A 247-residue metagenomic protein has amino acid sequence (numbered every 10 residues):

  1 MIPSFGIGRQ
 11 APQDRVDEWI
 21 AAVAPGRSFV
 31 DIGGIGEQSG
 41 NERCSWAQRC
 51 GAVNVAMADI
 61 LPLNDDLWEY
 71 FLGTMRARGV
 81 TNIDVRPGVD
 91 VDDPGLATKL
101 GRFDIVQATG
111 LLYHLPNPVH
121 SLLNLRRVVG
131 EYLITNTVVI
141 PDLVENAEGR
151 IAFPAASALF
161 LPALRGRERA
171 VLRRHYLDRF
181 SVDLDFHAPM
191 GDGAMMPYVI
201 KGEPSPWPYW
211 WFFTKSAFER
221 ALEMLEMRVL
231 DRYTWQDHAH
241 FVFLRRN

Functional and structural regions predicted by a protein language model:
G6-R27, E42, W46: Conserved alpha-helix/loop element of class I SAM-dependent methyltransferases that forms part of the SAM/SAH-binding
W19-A22, D93-G101: Short amphipathic alpha-helix with an adjacent loop that forms part of the alpha/beta core around
G26-Q38: Conserved class I S-adenosyl-L-methionine
G36-A52: Conserved SAM-binding loop of SAM-dependent methyltransferases across substrates and taxa, primarily the Class I
N54-P62: Conserved SAM-binding motif I beta-strand of class I
E69-T98: S-adenosyl-L-methionine
F103-N117: A short SAM/SAH-binding and catalytic strip from SAM-dependent methyltransferases
P116-R246: S-adenosyl-L-methionine-dependent methyltransferase catalytic module, highlighting the catalytic core
